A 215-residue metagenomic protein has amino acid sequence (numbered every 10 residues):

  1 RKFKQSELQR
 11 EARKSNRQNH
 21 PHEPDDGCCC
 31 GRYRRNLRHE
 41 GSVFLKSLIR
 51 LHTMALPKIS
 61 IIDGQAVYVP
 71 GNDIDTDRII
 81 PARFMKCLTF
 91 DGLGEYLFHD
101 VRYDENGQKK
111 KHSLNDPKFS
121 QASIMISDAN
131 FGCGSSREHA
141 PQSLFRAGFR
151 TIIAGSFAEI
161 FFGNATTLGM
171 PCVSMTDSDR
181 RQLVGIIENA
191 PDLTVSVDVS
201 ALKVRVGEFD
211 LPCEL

Functional and structural regions predicted by a protein language model:
R1-L215: Fe-S-dependent hydro-lyases/dehydratases of central metabolism
